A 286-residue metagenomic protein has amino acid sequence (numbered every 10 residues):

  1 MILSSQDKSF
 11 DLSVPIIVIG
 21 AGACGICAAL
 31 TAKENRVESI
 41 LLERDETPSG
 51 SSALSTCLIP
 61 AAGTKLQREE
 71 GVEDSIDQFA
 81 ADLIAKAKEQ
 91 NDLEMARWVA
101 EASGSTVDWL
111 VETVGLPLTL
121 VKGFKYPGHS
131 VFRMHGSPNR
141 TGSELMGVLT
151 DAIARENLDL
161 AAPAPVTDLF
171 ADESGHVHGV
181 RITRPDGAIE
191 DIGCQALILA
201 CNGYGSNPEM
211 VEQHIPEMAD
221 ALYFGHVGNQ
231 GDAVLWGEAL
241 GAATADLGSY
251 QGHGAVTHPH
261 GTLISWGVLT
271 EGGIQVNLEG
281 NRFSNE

Functional and structural regions predicted by a protein language model:
L3-K8, E38, R44-D159, P163-P165 (+2 more regions): Conserved N-terminal/central alpha/beta ligand/cofactor-binding core
K8-C24: Beta1/beta-strand and adjacent pyrophosphate-binding region of the FAD-binding site in flavoprotein oxidoreductases
I19, L42-E43: The conserved SAM/SAH-binding core of class I Rossmann-like methyltransferase domains, concentrating on the hydrophobic
A21, G63, R184, C201-N202: Glycine-rich, N-terminal phosphate-binding loop of Rossmann-like dinucleotide-binding domains
A32: Aromatic pocket-lining residues of Rossmann-like dinucleotide-binding sites
S137-Q195, V234, E238-L240: Helical element adjacent to the flavin cofactor pocket in flavoenzyme catalytic cores
P185-A188, I192-T257, T262: Glycine-rich loop(s) and the adjacent beta-strand/alpha-helix scaffold that form part
H253, T257-E286: FAD cofactor-binding and catalytic pocket of flavoenzymes
